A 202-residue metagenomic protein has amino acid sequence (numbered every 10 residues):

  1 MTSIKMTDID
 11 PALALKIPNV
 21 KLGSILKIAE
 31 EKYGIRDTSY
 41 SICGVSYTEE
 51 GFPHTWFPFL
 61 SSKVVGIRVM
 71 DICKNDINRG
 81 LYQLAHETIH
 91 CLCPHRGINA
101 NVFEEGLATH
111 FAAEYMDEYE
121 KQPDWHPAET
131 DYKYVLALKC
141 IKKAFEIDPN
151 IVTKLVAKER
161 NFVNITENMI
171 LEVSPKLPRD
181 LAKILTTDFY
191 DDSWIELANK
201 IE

Functional and structural regions predicted by a protein language model:
T2-K74: Auxiliary, metal-adjacent structural segments of Zn-dependent hydrolase domains
P18, L81, A100, E104: Hydrophobic (often cysteine-bearing) scaffold residues that line and stabilize catalytic clefts of nucleotide/cofactor
G34, C93, A112-E120, E146: Sec-exported extracytoplasmic/periplasmic mature domains
R36-G44, A100-N101, Q122-P127, V152-V156: Surface-exposed patches in mature extracellular/periplasmic domains of secreted proteins
C73-N75, P94-N99: A short glycine/serine-rich beta->alpha loop
Y82-R96, T109: Active-site recognition of the HExxH zinc-binding catalytic motif
A100-A137: Post-HExxH zinc-binding segment in Zn-dependent metallohydrolases
L138-E202: Pan-zinc metallopeptidase signature
